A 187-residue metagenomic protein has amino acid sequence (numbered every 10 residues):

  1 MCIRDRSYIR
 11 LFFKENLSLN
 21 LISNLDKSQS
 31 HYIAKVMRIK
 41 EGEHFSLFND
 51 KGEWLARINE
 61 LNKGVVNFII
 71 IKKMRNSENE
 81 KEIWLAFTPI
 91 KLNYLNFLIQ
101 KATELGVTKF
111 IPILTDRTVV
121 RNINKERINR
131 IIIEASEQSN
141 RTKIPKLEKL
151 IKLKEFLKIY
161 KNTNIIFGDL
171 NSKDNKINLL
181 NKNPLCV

Functional and structural regions predicted by a protein language model:
M1-D5: Conserved small/polar residues in nucleotide/adenosyl-binding loops
F13-K27: Short, basic/aromatic beta-hairpin or loop at an interaction surface
S28-K35: Short alpha-helix capping/helix-loop boundary micro-motifs
W54-L61: Short beta-strand-centered aromatic/proline hotspots
N76-F167: RNA substrate-binding interface of SAM-dependent RNA methyltransferases
L170, N178-V187: A glycine-rich beta-strand to alpha-helix segment that forms a phosphate/ribose-binding loop at ligand/cofactor sites
